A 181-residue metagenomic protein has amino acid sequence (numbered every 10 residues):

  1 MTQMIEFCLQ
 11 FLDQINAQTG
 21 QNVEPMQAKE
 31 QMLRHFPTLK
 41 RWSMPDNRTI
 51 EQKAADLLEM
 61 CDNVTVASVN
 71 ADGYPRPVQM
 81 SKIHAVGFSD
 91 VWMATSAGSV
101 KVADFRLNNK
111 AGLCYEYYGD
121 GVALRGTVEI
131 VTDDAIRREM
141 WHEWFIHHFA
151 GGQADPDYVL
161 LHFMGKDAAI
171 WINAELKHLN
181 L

Functional and structural regions predicted by a protein language model:
T2-N16, G20, E24-D46, A123-L181: Charged, gly/pro-rich active-site loop segments
N47-Q52, T95-K101, E143-I146: Charged, amphipathic alpha-helical segments
D56-N70, A111-L113: A short, Trp-centered hydrophobic/proline-enriched beta-strand micro-motif
T65, D90-W92, A123, A169: General beta-strand recognition
M80-K82, V128: Hydrophobic/aromatic beta-strand elements that line small-molecule binding cavities or substrate pockets in beta-rich
I83-Y118: A short mixed-secondary-structure module that forms the rim of ligand-binding clefts
